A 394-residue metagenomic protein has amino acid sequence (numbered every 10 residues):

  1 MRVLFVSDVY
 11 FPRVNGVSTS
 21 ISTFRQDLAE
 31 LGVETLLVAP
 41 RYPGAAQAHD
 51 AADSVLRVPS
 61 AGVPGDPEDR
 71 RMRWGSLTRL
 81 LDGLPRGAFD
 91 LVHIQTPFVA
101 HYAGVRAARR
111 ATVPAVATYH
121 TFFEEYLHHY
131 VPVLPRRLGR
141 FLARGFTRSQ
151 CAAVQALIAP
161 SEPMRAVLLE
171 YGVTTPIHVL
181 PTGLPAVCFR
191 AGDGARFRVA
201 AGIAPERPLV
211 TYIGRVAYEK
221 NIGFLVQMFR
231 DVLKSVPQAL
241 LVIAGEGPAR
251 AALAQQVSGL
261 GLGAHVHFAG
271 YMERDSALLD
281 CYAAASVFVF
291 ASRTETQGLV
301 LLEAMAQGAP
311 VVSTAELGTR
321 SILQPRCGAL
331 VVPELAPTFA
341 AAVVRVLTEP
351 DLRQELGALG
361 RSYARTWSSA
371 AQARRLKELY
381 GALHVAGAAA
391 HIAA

Functional and structural regions predicted by a protein language model:
M1-P59, R374, I392-A394: N-terminal subdomain of nucleotide-sugar transferases
R190-I203: A short helix/loop element that forms part of the nucleotide-sugar donor recognition site in Leloir-type
A204-F229: Conserved donor-binding/catalytic core segment of Leloir-type glycosyltransferases
A254-M272: Nucleotide-activated donor-binding/catalytic signature segment of Leloir-type glycosyltransferases, i.e., the conserved
Y271, L279-A285: Short alpha-helical donor nucleotide-sugar binding micro-motif in glycosyltransferases
R293: Aromatic "clamp/platform" in nucleotide-sugar-dependent glycosyltransferases that forms part of the donor/acceptor
P310-S313: Short hydrophobic beta-strand element within catalytic cores of glycosyltransferases and related nucleotide-activated
P325-A336, R345-P350: Conserved acidic donor-binding segment of nucleotide-sugar-dependent glycosyltransferases
